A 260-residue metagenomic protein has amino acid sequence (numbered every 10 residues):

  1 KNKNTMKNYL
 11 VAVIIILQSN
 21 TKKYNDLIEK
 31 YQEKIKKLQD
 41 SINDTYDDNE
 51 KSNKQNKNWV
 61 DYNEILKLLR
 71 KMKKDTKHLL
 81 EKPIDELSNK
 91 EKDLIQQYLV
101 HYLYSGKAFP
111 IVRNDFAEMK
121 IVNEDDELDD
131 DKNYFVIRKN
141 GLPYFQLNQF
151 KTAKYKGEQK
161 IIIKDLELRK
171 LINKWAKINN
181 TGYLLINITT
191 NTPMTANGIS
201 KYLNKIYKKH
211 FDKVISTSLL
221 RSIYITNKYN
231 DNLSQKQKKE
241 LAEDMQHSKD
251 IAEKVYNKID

Functional and structural regions predicted by a protein language model:
K1-I35, S218-I223, Q246: Non-catalytic DNA-binding core/recognition domains of DNA-processing enzymes
M6, I199, A252-E253: Helix-turn-helix DNA-binding helix
N25-D85: Flexible interdomain linker/hinge and immediately adjacent N-terminus of the catalytic tyrosine-recombinase domain
K67-N114: Basic, Lys/Arg- and aromatic-enriched nucleic-acid-binding interface segment
V100, A117, T217-L233, L241-A242: Short, basic/aromatic-rich helical patch in the C-terminal catalytic core of site-specific tyrosine
E118-I163: Conserved tyrosine-mediated DNA breakage-rejoining catalytic core shared by Y-recombinases
K160-L220, Y224, Y229: Active-site/catalytic core of tyrosine-dependent DNA strand-transfer enzymes
K213-V214, L233-N257: Short, polar N-cap/turn motifs at the start of nucleic acid-interacting alpha helices
